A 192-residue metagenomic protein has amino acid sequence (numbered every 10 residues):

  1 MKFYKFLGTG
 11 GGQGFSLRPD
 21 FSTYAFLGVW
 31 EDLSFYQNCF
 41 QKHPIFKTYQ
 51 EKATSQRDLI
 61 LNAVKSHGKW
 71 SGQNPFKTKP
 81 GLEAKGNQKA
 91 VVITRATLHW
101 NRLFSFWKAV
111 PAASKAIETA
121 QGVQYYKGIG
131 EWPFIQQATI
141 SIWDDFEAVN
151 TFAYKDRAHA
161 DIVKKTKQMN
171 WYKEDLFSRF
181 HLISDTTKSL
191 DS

Functional and structural regions predicted by a protein language model:
M1-Y24, E31-Q41, E51-A138, E147-R157 (+2 more regions): Short S/T/G/P-rich N-terminal loop/turn motif that feeds into the first structured element of a domain
K47-T48, H159-D161: Compact nucleic-acid interaction/catalytic patches
